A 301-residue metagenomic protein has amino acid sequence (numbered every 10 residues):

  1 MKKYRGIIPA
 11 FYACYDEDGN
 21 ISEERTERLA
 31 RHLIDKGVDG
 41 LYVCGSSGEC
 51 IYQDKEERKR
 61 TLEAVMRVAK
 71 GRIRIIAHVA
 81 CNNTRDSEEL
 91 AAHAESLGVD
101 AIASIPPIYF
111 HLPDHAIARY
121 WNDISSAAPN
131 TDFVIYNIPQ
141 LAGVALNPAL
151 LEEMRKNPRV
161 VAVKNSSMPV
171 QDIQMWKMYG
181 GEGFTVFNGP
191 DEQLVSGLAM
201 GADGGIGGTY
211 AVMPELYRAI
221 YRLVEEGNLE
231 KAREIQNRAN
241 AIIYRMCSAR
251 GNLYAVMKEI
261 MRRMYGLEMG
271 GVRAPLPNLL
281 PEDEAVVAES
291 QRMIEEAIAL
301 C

Functional and structural regions predicted by a protein language model:
K2-P9, C14-A145, M261: Active-site beta->alpha loop and helix N-cap motifs at the rims of alpha/beta catalytic domains
R5, D39, C44-S47, V79 (+5 more regions): Short glycine-rich loop/turn motifs that provide flexible caps or phosphate-binding loops at active sites
I8-C14, H32, K36-V38, A202 (+2 more regions): C-terminal alpha-helical cap/extension of soluble enzyme domains
I21, R28, E56, R60 (+10 more regions): Conserved active-site and cofactor/substrate-binding residues in soluble primary-metabolism enzymes
R67-I73, S96-G98, A128-T131, K156-R159 (+3 more regions): Short helix-capping segments at alpha-helix termini
V79-A80, P106, F110, Y136 (+6 more regions): Glycine- and other small-residue-rich loops at beta-strand/loop junctions that grip anionic moieties
A127, P139-N240, R250: Catalytic alpha/beta core domains of metabolic enzymes, predominantly
